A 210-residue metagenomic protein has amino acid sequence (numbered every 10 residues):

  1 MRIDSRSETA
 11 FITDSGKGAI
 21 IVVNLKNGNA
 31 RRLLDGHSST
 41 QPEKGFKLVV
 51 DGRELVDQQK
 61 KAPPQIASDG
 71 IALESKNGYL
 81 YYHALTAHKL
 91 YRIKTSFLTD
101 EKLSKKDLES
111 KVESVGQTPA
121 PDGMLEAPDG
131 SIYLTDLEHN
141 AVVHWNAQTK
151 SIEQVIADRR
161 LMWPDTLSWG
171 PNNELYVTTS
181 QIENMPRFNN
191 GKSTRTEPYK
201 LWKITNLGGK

Functional and structural regions predicted by a protein language model:
M1-A10, S39-Y79, A87, S114-S131 (+1 more regions): Beta-rich, blade/repeat-based domains predominating in secreted/periplasmic proteins but also intracellular
I12, Y82, L134, Y176-T179: Residue position within the beta-strands of beta-propeller blades
S15, L25, D35, L85 (+3 more regions): Short loop/turn segments immediately following the C-termini of beta-strands
G18-I21, H88-L90, N140-V142, N184-M185 (+1 more regions): Structural signal for beta-propeller blades
L25-A30, H37-S39, R92-S104, A147 (+1 more regions): Short loop/turn segments immediately following beta-strands, especially the blade-tip and inter-blade linker loops
R31-F46, D100-G116, E153-A157: Beta-propeller fold detector
G70-E113: Oxyanion-binding "anion nests"
S168-K210: Blade-level signature of beta-propeller repeat domains, shared across WD40, Kelch, NHL, RCC1 and BNR/Asp-box propellers
